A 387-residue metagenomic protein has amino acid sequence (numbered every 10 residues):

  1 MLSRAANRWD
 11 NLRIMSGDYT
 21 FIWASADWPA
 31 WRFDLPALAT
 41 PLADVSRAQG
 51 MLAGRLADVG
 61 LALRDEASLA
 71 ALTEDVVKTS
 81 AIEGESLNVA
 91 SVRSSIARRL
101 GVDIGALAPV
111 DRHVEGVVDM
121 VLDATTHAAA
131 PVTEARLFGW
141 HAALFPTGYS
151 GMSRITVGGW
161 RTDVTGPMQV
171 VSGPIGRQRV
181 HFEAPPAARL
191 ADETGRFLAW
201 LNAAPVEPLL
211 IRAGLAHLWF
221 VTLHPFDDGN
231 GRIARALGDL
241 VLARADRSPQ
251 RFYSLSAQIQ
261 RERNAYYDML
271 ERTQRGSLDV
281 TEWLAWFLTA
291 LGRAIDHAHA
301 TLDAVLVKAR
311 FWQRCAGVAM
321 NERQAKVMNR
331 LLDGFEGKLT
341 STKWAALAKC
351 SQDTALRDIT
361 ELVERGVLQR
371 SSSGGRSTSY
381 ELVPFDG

Functional and structural regions predicted by a protein language model:
M1-G387: FIC/Doc superfamily catalytic core
